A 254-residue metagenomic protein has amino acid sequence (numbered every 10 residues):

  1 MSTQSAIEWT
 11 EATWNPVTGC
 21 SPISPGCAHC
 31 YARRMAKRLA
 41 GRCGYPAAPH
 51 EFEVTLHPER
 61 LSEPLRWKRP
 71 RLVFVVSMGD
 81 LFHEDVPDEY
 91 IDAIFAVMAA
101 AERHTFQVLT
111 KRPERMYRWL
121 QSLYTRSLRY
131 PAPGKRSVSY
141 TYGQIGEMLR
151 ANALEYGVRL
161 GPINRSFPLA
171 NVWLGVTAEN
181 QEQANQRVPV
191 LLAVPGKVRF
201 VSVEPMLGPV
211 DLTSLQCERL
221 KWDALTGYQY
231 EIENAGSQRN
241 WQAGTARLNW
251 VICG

Functional and structural regions predicted by a protein language model:
S2-I23, A28-N171, Q181, V210-K221 (+3 more regions): Conserved Radical SAM active-site core
V73, F106, V172-V176, R199-V203 (+1 more regions): Hydrophobic faces of well-ordered beta-strands that scaffold small-molecule active sites in alpha/beta enzyme cores
Y90-M98, P189-G196, V201: Long, well-ordered alpha-helical scaffolding segments within enzyme catalytic domains, especially pronounced
A178-N180, A184, L192-E218, W222-D223 (+2 more regions): Histidine/lysine/aspartate-rich catalytic loop segments that bind and position anionic ligands
G236-Q242: A conserved mid-domain beta-alpha-beta active-site/ligand-binding segment of alpha/beta enzyme cores
